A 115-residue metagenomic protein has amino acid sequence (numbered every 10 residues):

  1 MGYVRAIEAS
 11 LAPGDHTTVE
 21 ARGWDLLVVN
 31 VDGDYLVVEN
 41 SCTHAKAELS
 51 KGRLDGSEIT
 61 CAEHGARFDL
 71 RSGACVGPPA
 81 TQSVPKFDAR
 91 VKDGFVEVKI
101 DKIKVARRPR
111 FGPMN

Functional and structural regions predicted by a protein language model:
M1-G56, L70, K86-N115: N-terminal pre-ligand scaffold of iron-sulfur
C42, C61-H64: Short cysteine clusters
G56-A62, C75-V84: Short cysteine/histidine-rich metal-coordination sites, predominantly Zn2+-binding motifs
